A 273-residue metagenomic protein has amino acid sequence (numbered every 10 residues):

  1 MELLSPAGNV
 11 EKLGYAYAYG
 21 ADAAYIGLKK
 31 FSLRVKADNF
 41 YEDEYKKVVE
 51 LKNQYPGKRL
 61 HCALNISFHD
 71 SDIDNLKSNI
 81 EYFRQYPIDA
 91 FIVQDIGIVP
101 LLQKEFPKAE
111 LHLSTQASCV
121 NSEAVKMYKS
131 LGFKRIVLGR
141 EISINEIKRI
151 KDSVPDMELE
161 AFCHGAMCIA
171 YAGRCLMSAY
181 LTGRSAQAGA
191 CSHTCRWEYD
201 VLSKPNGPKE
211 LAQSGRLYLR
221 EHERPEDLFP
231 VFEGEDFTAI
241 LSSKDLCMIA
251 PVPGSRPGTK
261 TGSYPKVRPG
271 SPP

Functional and structural regions predicted by a protein language model:
M1-C119, L138, E146-G254, G258 (+1 more regions): Active-site pocket-lining/capping segments in soluble small-molecule metabolic enzymes
S122-E123: Conserved nucleotide-cofactor-binding alpha/beta core module
R135: Conserved glycine-bearing catalytic or ligand-binding loops at nucleotide- and phosphate-handling centers of large
